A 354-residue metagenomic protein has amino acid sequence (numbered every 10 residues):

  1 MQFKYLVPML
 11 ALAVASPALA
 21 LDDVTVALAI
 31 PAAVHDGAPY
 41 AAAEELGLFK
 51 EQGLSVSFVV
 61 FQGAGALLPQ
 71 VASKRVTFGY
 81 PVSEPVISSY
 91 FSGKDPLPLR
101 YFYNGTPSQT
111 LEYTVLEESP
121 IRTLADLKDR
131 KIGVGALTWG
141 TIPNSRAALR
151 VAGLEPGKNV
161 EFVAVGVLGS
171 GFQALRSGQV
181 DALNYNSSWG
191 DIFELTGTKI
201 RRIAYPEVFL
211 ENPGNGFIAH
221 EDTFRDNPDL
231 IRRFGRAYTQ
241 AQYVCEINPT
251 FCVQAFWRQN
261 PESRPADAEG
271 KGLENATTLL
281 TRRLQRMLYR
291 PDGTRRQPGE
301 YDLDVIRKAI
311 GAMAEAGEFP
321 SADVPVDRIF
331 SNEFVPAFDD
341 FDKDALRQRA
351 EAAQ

Functional and structural regions predicted by a protein language model:
M1-V7: Bacterial N-terminal signal peptides that target proteins for export
P8-L12: Hydrophobic helical h-region of N-terminal Sec-dependent signal peptides in bacterial secretory/periplasmic proteins
A15-P17: N-terminal signal peptide c-region/cleavage motif recognized by signal peptidases
L21-S177, D181-S187, T198, I203 (+1 more regions): Short, glycine-/small- and polar/acidic-enriched structural segments that line small-molecule recognition paths
S57, E161-V163, G270-L279, V324-P336: Short linear loop/turn motifs
G169-G270: Pocket-lining segment of extracytoplasmic ligand-binding domains
N227-P320: Secondary-structure end/capping motifs
L303-Q354: Conserved C-terminal helix/tail region of periplasmic/extracytoplasmic solute-binding proteins
